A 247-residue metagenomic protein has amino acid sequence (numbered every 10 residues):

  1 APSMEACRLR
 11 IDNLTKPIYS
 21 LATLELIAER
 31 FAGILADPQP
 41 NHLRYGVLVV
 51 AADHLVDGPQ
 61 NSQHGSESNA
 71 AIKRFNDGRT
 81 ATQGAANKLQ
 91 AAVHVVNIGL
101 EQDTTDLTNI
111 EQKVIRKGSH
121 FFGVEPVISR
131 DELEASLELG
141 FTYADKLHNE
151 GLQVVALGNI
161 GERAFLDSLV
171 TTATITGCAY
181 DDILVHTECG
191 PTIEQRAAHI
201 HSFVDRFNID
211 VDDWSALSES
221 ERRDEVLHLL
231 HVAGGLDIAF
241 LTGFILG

Functional and structural regions predicted by a protein language model:
A1-G247: N-terminal loops that bind phosphate or other acidic moieties and the adjacent beta-alpha structural core
